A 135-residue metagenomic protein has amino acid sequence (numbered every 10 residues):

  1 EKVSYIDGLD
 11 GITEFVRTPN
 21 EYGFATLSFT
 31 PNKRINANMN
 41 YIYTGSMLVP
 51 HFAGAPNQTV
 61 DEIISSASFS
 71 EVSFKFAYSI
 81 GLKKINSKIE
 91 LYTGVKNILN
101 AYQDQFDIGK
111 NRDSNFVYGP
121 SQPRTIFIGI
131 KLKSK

Functional and structural regions predicted by a protein language model:
E1-L9, E14: Short intrinsically disordered, low-complexity coil segments enriched in acidic
I12-K135: Conserved C-terminal beta-signal and adjacent last beta-strands/turns of outer-membrane beta-barrel proteins
